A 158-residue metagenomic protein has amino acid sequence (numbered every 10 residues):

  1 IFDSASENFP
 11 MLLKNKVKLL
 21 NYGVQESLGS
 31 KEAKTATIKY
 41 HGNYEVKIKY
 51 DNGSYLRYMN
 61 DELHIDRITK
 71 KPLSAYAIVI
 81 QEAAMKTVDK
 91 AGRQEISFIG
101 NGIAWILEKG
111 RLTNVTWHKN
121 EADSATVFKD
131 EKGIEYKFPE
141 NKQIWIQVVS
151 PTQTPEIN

Functional and structural regions predicted by a protein language model:
I1-N158: A surface/extracellular/periplasmic glyco- and lipid-processing/surface-interacting theme
